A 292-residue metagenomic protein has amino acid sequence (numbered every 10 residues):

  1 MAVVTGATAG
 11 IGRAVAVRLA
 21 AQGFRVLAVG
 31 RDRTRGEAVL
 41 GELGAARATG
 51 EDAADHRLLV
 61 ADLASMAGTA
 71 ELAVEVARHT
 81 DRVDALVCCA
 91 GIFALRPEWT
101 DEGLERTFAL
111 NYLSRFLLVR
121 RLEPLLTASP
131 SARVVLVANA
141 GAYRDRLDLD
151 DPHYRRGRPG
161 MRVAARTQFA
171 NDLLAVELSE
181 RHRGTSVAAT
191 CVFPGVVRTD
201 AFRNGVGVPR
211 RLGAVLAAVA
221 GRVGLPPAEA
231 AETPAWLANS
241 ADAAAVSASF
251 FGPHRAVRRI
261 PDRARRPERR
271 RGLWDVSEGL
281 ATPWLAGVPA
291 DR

Functional and structural regions predicted by a protein language model:
M1-L27, R31: Canonical Rossmann dinucleotide-binding motif of NAD(H)/NADP(H)-dependent dehydrogenases/reductases, specifically
A46-A67: Rossmann-fold cofactor-recognition segment
A64, R106-S114, R166: Glycine-rich NAD(P)-binding loop of the Rossmann-fold in SDR/ketoreductase-type enzymes
A64-T80: Conserved Rossmann-fold cofactor-binding substructure of NAD(P)-dependent oxidoreductases
G91, L95-R96, T127-S186, T190-R210 (+2 more regions): Catalytic loop of short-chain dehydrogenase/reductase
L95-L110: Short alpha-helical oligomerization interface
R115-V119, R133, N171, P234: Conserved internal alpha-helix within the Rossmann fold of NAD(P)-dependent oxidoreductases
F169-A170, T185-V187, A214-D275, G279 (+1 more regions): C-terminal helical subdomain
